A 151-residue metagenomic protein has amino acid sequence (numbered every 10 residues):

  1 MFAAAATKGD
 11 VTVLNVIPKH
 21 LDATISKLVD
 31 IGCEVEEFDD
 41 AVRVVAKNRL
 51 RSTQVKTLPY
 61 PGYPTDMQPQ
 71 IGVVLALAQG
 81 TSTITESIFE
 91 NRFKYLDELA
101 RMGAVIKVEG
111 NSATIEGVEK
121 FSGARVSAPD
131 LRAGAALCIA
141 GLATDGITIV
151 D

Functional and structural regions predicted by a protein language model:
M1-D151: Short, structured segments at the rim of ligand-binding sites
